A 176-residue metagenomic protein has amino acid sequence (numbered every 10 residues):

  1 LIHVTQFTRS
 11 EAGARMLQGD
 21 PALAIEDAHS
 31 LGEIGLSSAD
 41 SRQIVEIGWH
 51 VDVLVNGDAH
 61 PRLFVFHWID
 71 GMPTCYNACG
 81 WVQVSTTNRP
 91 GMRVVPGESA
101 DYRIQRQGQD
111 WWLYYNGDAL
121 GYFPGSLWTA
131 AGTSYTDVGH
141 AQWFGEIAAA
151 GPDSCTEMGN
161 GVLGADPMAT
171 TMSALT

Functional and structural regions predicted by a protein language model:
L1-T176: Exposed, interaction-prone regions of secreted/extracellular proteins
